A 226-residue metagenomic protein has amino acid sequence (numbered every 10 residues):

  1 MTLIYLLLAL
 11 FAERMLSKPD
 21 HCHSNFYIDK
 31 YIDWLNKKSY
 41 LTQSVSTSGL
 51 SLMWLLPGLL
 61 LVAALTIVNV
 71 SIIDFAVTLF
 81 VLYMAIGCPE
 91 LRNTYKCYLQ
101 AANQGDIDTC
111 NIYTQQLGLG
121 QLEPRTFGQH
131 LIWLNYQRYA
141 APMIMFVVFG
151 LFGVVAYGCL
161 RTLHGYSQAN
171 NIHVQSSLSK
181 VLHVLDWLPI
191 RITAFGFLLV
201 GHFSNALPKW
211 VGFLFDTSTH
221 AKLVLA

Functional and structural regions predicted by a protein language model:
M1-A226: Hydrophobic N-terminal alpha-helices or hydrophobic patches in metabolic proteins across all domains of life
